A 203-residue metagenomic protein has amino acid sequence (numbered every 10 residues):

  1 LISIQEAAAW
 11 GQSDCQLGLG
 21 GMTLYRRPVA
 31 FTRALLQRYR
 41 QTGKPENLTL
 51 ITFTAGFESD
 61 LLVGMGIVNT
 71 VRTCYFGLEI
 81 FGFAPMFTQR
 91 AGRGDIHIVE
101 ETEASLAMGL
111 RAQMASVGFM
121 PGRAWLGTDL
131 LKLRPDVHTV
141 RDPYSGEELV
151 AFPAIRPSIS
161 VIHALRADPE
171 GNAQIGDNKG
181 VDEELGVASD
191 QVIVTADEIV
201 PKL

Functional and structural regions predicted by a protein language model:
L1-L203: Conserved alpha/beta enzyme-core scaffold
